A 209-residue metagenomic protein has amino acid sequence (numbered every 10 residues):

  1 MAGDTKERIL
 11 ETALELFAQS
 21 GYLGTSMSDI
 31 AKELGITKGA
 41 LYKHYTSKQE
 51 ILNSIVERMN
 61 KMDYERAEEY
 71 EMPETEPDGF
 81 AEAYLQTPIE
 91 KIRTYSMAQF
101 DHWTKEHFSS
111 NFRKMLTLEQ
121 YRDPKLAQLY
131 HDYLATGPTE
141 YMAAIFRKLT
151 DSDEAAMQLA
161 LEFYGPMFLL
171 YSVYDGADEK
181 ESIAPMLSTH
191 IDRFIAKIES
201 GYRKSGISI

Functional and structural regions predicted by a protein language model:
M1-G3, E74, K204-I209: N-terminal intrinsically disordered/low-complexity leader segments
A2, R8, T12, L16-R58: Helix-turn-helix
S54, E68-E106, A156-A160: Hydrophobic alpha-helical connector segments
E57-D63, Y70-E71: Short, basic, alpha-helical segments at the C-terminal edge of helix-turn-helix-like DNA-binding modules
D63-A67, H107, P124, M167-D178 (+1 more regions): Short amphipathic alpha-helical interaction/hinge segments
E90, T104-T150, T189-D192: Amphipathic alpha-helical packing segments from all-alpha helical-bundle domains
Q99, R113-T117, F163-M167: Short alpha-helical scaffolding segments that buttress acidic/His motifs in well-ordered protein cores
Q128-D132, T136, F146-I195, S205-I209: Hydrophobic/aromatic-rich alpha-helical bundle segments in the mid-to-C-terminal region
